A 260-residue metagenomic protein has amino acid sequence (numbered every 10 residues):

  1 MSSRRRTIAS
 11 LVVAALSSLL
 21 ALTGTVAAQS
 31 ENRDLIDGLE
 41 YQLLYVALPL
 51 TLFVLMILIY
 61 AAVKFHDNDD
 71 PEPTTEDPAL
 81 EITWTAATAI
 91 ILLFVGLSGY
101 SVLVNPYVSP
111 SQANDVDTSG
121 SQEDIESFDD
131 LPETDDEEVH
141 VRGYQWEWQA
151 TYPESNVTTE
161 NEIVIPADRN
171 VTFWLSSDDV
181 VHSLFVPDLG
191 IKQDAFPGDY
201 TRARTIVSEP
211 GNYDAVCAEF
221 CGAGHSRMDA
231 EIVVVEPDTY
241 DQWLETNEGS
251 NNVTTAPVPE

Functional and structural regions predicted by a protein language model:
S2-W148, A256-E260: Extracytoplasmic entry segments of secretory-pathway proteins
S30-G38, N68-W84, I163, V186-E209 (+1 more regions): Extracytoplasmic beta-sandwich strand-turn segments characteristic of Greek-key/jelly-roll folds
L92-L97, Q193-E260: Extracellular/periplasmic metallocenter environments
T134-D168: N-terminal edge beta-strand
V139, H182, M228-E231: Extracytoplasmic/periplasmic beta-strand context in beta-sandwich domains, especially the cupredoxin/COX2 CuA-binding
E147-Q149, V180-H182, I191-K192, Y240: Short beta-strands and strand-coil junctions in structured, solvent-facing domains, enriched
S177: Flexible loop/N-cap segments at domain edges
